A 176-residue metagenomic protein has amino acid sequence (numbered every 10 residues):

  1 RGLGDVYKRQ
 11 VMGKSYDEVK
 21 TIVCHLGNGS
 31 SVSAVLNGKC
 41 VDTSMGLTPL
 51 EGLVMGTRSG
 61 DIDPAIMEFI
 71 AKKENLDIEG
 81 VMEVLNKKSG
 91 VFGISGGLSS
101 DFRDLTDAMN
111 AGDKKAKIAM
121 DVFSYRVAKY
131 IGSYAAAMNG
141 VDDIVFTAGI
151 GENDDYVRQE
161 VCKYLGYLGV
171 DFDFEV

Functional and structural regions predicted by a protein language model:
G2-Y7: Short, small-residue-biased leader/transition segments that mark boundaries at the very start of proteins
Q10-S15, I131-D142: Phosphate/pyrophosphate-binding loops at sites that engage ATP/ADP/AMP, CoA/4′-phosphopantetheine, polyphosphate
T21-H25: Short glycine-aspartate micro-motif
L26-D107: Conserved ATP-utilizing enzyme core subdomain
G38, V161-G169: Glycine- and acidic-residue-enriched helix-capping/beta->alpha junction motif
E83, G90-G93, F102-A137: Adenine-nucleotide phosphate-binding core of ATP-dependent small-molecule kinases
D142-Y164: Glycine-rich phosphate-binding loops at beta-strand->alpha-helix junctions
G169-V176: Short mixed-charge
